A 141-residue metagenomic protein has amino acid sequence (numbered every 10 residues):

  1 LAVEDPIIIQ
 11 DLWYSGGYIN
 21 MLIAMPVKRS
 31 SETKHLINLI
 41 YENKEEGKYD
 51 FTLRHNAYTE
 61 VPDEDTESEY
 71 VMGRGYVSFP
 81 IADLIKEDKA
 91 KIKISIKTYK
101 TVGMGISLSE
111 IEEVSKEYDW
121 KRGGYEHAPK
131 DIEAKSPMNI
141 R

Functional and structural regions predicted by a protein language model:
L1, N38-E42, R74: Short intrinsically disordered coil segments
L1-L12, P129-D131: Transition segment at domain starts
Q10-E64: Short helix-loop boundary/capping segments
W13, S78-A82, D119: Generic structural detector for well-ordered beta-strands
G16-Y18, M72-R74, I111-E113: A general secondary-structure signal for short beta-strands and their flanking turns/coil in non-transmembrane regions
P26-K28, K44, N56-Y58, A82-K86 (+3 more regions): Generic structural motif
Y58-T101: Short, solvent-exposed, Trp/other aromatic-anchored flexible loops in extracytoplasmic proteins
T101-R141: Short beta-strand elements
